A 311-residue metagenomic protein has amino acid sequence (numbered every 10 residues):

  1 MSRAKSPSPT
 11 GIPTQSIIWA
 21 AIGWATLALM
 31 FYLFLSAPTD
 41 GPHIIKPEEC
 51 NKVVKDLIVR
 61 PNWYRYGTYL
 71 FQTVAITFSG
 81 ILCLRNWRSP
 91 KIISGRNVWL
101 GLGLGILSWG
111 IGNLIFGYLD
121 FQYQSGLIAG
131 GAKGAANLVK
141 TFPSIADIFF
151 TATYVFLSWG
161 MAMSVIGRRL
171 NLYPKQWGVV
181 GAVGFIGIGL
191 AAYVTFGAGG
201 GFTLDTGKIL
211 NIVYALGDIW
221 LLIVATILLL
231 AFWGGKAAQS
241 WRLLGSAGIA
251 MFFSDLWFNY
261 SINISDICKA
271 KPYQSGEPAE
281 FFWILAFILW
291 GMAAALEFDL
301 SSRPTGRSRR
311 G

Functional and structural regions predicted by a protein language model:
S2-G311: Polytopic alpha-helical membrane-helix bundles and their juxtamembrane interface segments in multi-pass membrane
